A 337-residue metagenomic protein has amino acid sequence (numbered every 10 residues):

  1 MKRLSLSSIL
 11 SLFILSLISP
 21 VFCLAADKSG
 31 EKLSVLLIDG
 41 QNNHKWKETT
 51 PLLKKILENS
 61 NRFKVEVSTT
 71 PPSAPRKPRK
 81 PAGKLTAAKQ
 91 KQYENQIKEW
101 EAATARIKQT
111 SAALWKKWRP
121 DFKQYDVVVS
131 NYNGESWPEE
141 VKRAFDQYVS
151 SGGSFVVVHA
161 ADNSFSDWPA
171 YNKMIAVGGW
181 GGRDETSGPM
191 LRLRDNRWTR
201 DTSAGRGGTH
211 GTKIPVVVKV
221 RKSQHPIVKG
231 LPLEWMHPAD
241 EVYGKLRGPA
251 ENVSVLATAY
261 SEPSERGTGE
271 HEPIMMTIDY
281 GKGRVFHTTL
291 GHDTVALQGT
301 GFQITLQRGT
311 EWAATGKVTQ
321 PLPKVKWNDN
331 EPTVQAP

Functional and structural regions predicted by a protein language model:
M1-L4: Positively charged n-region of N-terminal signal peptides that target proteins for export
S7-V21: Bacterial N-terminal signal peptides
A26-L33, E48-T49, E58-N59, T69-Y93 (+5 more regions): Extracellular ligand-binding/catalytic regions of CAZymes and related secreted enzymes and adhesion modules
D27-K28, S34-Q41, K45-F165: Helical hinge/lid and interdomain linker segments adjacent to catalytic or ligand-binding clefts that mediate domain
N42-N43, E135, D162-S164, L233 (+3 more regions): Short, solvent-exposed loop/turn segments at secondary-structure junctions
E58, K64, A112-A113, Q124 (+1 more regions): Catalytic beta-strand/loop cores that center a nucleophilic Ser/Cys/Thr and support acyl-enzyme chemistry
D121, S130, G134-P226: A glycine-rich, often tryptophan-bearing local segment used as a flexible ligand/cofactor-contacting loop or short
G152-V156, L256, F286: Structural detector of well-ordered beta-strand residues that form the stable sheet scaffold of enzyme domains
